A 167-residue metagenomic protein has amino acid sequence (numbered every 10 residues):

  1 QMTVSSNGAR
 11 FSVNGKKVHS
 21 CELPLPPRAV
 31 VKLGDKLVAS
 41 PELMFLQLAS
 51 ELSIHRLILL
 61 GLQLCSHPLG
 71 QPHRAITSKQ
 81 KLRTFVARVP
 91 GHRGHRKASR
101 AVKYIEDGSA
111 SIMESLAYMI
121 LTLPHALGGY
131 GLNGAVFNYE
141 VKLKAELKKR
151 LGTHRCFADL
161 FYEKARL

Functional and structural regions predicted by a protein language model:
Q1-G94, S115-Y118, H125: Short gly/ser-rich loop at a beta-strand->alpha-helix junction or flexible surface loop bordering the NTP-binding
I76-L167: Surface segments flanking catalytic/ligand-binding clefts of nucleic-acid enzymes
